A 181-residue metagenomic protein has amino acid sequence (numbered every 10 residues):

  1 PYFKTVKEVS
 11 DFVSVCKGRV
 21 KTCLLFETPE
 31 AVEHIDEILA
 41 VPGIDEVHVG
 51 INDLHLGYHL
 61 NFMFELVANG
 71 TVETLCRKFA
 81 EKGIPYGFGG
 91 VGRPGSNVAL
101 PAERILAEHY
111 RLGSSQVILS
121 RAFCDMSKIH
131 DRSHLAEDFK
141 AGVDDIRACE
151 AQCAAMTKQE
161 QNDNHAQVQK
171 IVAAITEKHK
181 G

Functional and structural regions predicted by a protein language model:
P1-R19, A31-H34, L56-L75, V98 (+1 more regions): Active-site-adjacent beta->alpha loops and helix N-cap segments on the catalytic face of soluble alpha/beta enzymes
V15-E27, F79-P94: Short beta-strand/loop segments at the ligand-binding rim of alpha/beta enzyme cores
V15-T22, A40-E46, R111-S115: Glycine-enriched alpha-helix->loop->beta-strand junction motifs that scaffold or abut catalytic
I38, G50, H109: Conserved, mostly hydrophobic/aromatic
D45-D53, L119: Non-cysteine beta-strand/loop elements that form the S-adenosyl-L-methionine
D53-G57, G89: Active-site rim beta-loop-alpha module in soluble metabolic enzymes
H59-A68, F123-I175, H179: C-terminal helical cap(s) of enzyme catalytic domains, especially alpha/beta-barrels
N97-V117: Short, electropositive alpha-helical surface patch
